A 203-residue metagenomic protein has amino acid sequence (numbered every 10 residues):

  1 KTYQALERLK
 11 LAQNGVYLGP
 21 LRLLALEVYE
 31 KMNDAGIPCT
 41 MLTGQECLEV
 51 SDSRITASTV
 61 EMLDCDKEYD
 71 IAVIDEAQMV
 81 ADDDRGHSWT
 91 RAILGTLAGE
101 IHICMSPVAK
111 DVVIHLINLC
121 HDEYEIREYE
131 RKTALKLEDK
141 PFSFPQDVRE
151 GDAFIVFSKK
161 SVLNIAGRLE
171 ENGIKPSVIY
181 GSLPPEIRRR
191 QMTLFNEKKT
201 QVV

Functional and structural regions predicted by a protein language model:
T2-V50, V112-L119, K160, G167 (+1 more regions): Conserved P-loop
Q4-K10, D84, S88, L94-G95 (+1 more regions): Conserved interdomain hinge at the start of the Helicase C-terminal
Q13-V28, H102-C104, K110, D147-Y180: Conserved strand-helix element at the start of the C-terminal RecA-like helicase core
N14, P38, S53-I55, E68-I71 (+3 more regions): Loop/turn-to-beta-strand initiation segments
G15, I71, Q78-F142: Post-DEXD/H (motif II) to motif III coupling segment of the RecA-like Helicase ATP-binding lobe
E27-E30, T40-D52, N164, K175-V203: Conserved helicase ATPase core of P-loop NTP-dependent helicases/translocases
C39-E61, K132-D139: Short glycine-rich substrate-engagement loop in P-loop NTPases that contacts/grips substrate
V60, D75-A77: Walker B catalytic acidic pair
